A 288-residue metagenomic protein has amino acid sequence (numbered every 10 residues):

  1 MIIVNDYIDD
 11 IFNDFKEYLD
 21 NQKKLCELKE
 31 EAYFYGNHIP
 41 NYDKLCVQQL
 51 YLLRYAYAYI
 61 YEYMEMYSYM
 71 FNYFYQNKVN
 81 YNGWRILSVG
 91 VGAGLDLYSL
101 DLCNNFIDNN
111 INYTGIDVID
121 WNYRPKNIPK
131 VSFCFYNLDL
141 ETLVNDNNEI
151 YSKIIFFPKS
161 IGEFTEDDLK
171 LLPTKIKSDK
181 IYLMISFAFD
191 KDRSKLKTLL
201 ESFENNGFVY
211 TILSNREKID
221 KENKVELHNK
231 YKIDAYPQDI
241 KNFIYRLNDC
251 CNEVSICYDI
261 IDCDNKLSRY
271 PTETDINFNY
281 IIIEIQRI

Functional and structural regions predicted by a protein language model:
M1-F34: N-terminal auxiliary segments of SAM/dcSAM-dependent transferases
I2-I3, N137-I288: Domain-level detector for long C-terminal conserved domains
N37-N77: Class I SAM-dependent methyltransferase Rossmann-like catalytic core, especially the SAM/SAH-binding loop
L52-Y67, G92-D96, D120-N122, T165: Phosphate/oxyanion-binding active-site loops and adjacent basic polyanion-contact surfaces
N82-G92: Conserved class I S-adenosyl-L-methionine
A93-D108: Conserved SAM-binding loop of SAM-dependent methyltransferases across substrates and taxa, primarily the Class I
N112-D117: Conserved SAM-binding motif I beta-strand of class I
N122-C134: Short, conserved SAM-binding/catalytic segment of Class I S-adenosyl-L-methionine-dependent methyltransferases
